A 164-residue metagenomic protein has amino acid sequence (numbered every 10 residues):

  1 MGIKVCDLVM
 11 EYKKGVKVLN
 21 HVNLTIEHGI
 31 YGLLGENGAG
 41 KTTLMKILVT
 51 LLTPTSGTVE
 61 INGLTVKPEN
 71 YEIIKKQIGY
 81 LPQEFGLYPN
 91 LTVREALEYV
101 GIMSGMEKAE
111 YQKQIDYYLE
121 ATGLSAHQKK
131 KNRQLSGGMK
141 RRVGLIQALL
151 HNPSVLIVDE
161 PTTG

Functional and structural regions predicted by a protein language model:
I3, V18-L19, K75: Conserved structural motif at the start of ABC-family nucleotide-binding domains
E36-G40: Walker A (P-loop) phosphate-binding loop of ABC-type ATPase nucleotide-binding domains
V49: Helix-to-loop junction immediately C-terminal to a conserved catalytic motif
G57-K67, I73-I74: Conserved ABC transporter NBD signature motif
E98, I102, A109-H127: Conserved ABC ATPase "signature" region
K131-L135: Conserved ABC ATPase signature
L156-D159: Catalytic Walker B motif of ABC-type/P-loop ATPase nucleotide-binding domains
